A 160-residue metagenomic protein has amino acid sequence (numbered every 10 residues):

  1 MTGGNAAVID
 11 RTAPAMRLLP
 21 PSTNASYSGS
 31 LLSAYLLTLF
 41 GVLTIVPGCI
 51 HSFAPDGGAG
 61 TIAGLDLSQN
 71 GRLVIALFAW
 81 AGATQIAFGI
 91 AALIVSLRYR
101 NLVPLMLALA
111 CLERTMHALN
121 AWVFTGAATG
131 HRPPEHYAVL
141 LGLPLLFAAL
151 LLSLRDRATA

Functional and structural regions predicted by a protein language model:
I9-V46: Cytosolic juxtamembrane helix and N-cap/initiation of the first transmembrane helix
V42-Q69, I75-A76: Hydrophobic transmembrane helix segments
I62-L65, A128-L141: Non-cytosolic membrane-interface motifs at loop->transmembrane helix junctions
N70-L93: Core segments of alpha-helical transmembrane spans in multipass integral membrane proteins
G89-P104: Juxtamembrane helix-break-helix junctions at the cytosolic face of small multi-pass alpha-helical membrane proteins
L105-W122: Hydrophobic alpha-helical membrane segments
L143-A160: Membrane-water interface at the C-terminal end of transmembrane alpha helices
